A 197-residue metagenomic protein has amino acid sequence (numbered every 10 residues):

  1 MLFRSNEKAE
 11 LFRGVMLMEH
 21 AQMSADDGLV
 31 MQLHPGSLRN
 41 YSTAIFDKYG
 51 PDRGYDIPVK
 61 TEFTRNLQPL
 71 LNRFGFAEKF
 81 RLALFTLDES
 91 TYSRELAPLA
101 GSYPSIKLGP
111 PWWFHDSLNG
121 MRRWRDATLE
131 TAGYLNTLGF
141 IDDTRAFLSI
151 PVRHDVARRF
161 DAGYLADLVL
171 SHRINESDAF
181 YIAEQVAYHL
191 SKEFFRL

Functional and structural regions predicted by a protein language model:
M1-L2: Short, small-residue-biased leader/transition segments that mark boundaries at the very start of proteins
S5-P104: Long, well-ordered mid-to-C-terminal structural blocks that present hydrophobic/aromatic surfaces
D26-D27, F74-E78, S102-I106, T131-L135 (+1 more regions): Secondary-structure transition/capping motifs at alpha-helix termini and the adjoining loop/turn into the next element
Q32-G36, A83-L87, L108-W112, Y134-R153: Short acidic/histidine-rich active-site segments
Y41-G50, Y92-A100, L118-R125, F147-G163: Histidine/acidic-residue-rich catalytic or RNA/ligand-binding cores of hydrolases and nuclease-related proteins
I45-G50, P104-K107, T137-T144, L165 (+1 more regions): Short acidic (Asp/Glu) and glycine-rich catalytic loops that position anionic groups and cofactors
D88-T91, S105-D126, N175-L197: C-terminal helical cap
Y134-L135, V152-L197: Mid-to-C-terminal alpha-helical segments outside catalytic/metal-binding sites
